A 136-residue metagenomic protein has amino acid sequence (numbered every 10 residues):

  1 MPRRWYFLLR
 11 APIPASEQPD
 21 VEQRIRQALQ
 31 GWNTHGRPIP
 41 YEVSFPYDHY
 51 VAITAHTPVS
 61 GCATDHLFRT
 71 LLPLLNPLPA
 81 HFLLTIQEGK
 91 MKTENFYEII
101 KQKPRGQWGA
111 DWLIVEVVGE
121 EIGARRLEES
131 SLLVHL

Functional and structural regions predicted by a protein language model:
M1-Y6, P46-H56: Glycine-rich, often proline-containing surface loops adjacent to acidic residues and nearby aromatics that form
P2-F7, W32, R125: Tryptophan-centered motif/residue detector
R10-R37: Surface-exposed, low-hydrophobicity interaction/linker segments
Q18, P46, T64-L67: Hydrophobic alpha-helical segments and helix-packing faces
E22-I25, Y50, F68-L71: A general structural signal for well-ordered alpha-helical packing
G36-Y50: Short edge beta-strands and adjacent turn/loop segments
I53-A80: Helix-adjacent hinge/juxtasegments
P79-L136: Terminal interaction module
